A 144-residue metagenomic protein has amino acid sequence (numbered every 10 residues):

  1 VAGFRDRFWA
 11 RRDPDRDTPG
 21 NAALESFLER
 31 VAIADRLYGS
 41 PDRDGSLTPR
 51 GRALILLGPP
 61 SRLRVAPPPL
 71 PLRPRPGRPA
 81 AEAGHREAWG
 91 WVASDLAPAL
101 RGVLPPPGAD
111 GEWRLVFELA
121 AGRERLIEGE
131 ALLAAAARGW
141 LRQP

Functional and structural regions predicted by a protein language model:
V1-P144: Residues within mature, well-folded domains
